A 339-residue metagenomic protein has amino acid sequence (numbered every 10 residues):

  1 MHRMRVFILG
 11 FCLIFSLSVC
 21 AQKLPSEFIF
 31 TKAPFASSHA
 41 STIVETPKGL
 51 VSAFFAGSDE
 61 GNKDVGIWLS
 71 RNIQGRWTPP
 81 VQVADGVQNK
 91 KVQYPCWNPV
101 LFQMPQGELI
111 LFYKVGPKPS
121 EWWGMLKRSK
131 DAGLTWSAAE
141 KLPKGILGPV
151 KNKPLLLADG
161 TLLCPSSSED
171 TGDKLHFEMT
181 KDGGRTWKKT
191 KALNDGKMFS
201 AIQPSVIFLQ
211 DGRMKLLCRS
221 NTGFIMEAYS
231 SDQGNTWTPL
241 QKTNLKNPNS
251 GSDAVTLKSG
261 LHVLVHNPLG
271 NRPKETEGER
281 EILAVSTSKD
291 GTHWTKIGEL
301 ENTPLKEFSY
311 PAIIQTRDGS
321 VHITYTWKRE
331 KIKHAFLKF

Functional and structural regions predicted by a protein language model:
M1-I8: Bacterial N-terminal signal peptides that target proteins for export
M4, L17-V19, K130: N-terminal cationic amphipathic segment used for targeting or macromolecule association
I8-S18: Bacterial N-terminal signal peptides
Q22-F339: Asp-box/BNR beta-propeller blade signature and adjacent active/binding-site loops in extracellular glycan-interacting
